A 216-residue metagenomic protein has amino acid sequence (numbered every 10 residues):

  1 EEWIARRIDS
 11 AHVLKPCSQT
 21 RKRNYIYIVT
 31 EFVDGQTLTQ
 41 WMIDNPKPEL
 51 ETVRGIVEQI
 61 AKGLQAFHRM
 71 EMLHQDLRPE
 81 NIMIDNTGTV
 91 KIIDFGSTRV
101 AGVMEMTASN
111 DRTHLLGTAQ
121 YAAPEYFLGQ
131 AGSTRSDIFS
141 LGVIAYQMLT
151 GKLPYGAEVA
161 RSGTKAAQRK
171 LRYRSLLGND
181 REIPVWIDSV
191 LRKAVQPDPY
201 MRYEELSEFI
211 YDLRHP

Functional and structural regions predicted by a protein language model:
E1-R7: AlphaC helix of the eukaryotic protein kinase fold
Q19: Activation-segment/catalytic-loop signature of the eukaryotic protein kinase fold
R23-T37: Conserved short submotifs of the Hanks-type protein kinase catalytic core that shape the nucleotide-binding pocket
L38-P48: AlphaC helix of the protein kinase catalytic domain
I56-V57: Activation segment signature within eukaryotic-like protein kinase domains
K62-M72: Protein kinase catalytic-loop region centered on the HRD/HxD motif
